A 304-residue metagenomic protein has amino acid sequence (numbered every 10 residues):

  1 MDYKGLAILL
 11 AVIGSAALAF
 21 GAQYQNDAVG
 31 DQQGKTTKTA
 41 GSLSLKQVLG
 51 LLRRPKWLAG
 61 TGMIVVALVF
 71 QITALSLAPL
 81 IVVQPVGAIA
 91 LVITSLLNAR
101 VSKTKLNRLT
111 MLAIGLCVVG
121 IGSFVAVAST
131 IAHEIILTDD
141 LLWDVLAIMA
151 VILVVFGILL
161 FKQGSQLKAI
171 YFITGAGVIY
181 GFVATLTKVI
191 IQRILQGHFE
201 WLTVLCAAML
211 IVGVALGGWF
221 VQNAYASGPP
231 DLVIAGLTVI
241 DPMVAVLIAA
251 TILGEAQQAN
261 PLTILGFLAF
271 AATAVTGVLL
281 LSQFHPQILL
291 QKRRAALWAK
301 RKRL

Functional and structural regions predicted by a protein language model:
M1-L304: Polytopic alpha-helical membrane proteins, predominantly small-molecule transporters/carriers
